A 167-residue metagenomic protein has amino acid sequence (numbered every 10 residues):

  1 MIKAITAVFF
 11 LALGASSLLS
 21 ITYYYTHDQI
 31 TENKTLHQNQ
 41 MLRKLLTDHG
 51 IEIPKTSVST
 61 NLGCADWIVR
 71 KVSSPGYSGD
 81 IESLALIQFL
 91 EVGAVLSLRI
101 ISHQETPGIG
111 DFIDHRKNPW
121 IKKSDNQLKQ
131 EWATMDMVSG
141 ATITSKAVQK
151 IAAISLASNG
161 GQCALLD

Functional and structural regions predicted by a protein language model:
M1-D167: Flexible, solvent-exposed loop/hinge segments and secondary-structure transition points
